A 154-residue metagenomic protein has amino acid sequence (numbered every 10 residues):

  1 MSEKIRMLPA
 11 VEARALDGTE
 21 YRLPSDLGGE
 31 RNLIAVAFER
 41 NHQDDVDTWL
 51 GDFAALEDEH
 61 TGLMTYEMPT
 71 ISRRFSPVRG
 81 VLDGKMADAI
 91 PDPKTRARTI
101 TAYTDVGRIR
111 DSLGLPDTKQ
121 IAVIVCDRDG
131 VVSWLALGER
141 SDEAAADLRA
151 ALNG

Functional and structural regions predicted by a protein language model:
M1-P24, T48, R96-R98: N-terminal "domain-start" segment that seeds a small globular fold
L8, G28-R31, G62, Q120: A structure-centric signal for secondary-structure junctions around beta-strands
S25-D47: Short active-site neighborhood of thiol/selenol oxidoreductases, capturing the structured segment around
E39, I71, L137-S141: Short beta->alpha junction loops/turns
H42-P91: Structural microenvironment flanking redox-active thiols in thiol-disulfide oxidoreductases
Y66-M68, V81-D117: Short, internal strand/loop/helix patches that form the active-site neighborhood or redox-interaction surface
D111, T118-G154: Thiol-/selenol-based redox modules, centered on thioredoxin-like and closely related oxidoreductase domains
